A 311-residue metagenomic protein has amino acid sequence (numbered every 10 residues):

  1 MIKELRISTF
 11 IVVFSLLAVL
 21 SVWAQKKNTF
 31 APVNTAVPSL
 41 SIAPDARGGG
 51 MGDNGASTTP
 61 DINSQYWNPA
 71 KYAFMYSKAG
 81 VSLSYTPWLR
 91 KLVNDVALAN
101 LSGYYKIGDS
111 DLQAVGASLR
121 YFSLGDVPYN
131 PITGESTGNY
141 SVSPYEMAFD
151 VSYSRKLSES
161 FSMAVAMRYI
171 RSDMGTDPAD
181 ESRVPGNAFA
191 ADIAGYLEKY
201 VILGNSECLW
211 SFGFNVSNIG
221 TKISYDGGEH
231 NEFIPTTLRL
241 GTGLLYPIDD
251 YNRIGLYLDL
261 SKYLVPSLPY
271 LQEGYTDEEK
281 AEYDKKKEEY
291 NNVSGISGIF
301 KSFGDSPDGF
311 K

Functional and structural regions predicted by a protein language model:
M1-L5: N-terminal secretory signal peptides that target proteins for export/translocation
S8-F10, N34: Short N-terminal leader segment in a subset of presequences, especially plant chloroplast and some mitochondrial
F10-V19: Bacterial N-terminal signal peptides
Q25-K311: Subset of outer-membrane beta-barrel
